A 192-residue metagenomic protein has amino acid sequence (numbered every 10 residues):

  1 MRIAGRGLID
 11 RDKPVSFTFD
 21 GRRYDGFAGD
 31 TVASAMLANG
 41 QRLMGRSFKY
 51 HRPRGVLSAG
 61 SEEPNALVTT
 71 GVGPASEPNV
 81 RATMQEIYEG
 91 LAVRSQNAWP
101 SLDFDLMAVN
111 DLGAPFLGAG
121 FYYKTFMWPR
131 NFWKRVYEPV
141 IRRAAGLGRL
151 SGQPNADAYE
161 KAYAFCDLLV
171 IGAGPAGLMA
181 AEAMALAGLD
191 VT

Functional and structural regions predicted by a protein language model:
M1-D10, P53-C166, L186: Extreme N-terminal leader/targeting segments of oxidoreductases
F19-Y24: Short strand-turn-strand beta-turns centered on an Asx-Gly dipeptide
T31-A33: Short, structural beta-strand-to-alpha-helix junction motif
M36: Carbohydrate-associated surface elements
G40-H51: Glycine-rich phosphate/pyrophosphate-binding loops and their adjacent beta-strand/loop elements at enzyme active sites
A162-T192: N-terminal Rossmann-like FAD-binding beta1-loop-alpha1 element of flavoenzymes
